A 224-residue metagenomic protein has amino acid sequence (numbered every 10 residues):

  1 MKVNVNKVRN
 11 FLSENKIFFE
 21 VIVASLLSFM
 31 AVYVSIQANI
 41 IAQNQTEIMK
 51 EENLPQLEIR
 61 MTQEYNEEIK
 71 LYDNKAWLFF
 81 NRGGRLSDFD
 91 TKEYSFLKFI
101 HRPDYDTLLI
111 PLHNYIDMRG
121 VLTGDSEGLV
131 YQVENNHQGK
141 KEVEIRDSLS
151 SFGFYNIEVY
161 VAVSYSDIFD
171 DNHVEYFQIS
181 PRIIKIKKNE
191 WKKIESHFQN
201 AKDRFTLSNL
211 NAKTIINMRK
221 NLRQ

Functional and structural regions predicted by a protein language model:
K2-D88: Membrane-proximal alpha-helical anchors
K2-N10, R85, K92-Q224: An amphipathic alpha-helical interaction surface
